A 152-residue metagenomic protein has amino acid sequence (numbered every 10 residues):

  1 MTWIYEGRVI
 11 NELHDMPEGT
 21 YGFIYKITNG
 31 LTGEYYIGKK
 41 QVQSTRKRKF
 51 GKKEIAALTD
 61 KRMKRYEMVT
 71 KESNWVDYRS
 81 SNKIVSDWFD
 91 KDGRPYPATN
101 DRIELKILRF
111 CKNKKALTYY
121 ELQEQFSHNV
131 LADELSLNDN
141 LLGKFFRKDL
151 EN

Functional and structural regions predicted by a protein language model:
M1, Y21, L31-T32, R62 (+5 more regions): A general marker of short, structured functional hotspots
M1-E18, I103, L108-N152: Boundary/linker segments flanking structured domains
M1-K49, E151-N152: GIY-YIG nuclease catalytic motif and its immediate N-terminal context
I10, T28, T59, S73-V76 (+4 more regions): Intrinsic-disorder/low-complexity regions
G22-Y25, Y36-I37, R48-G51, I55 (+2 more regions): Broad hydrophobic/π-residue packing in well-ordered secondary structure
K40-K114: Conserved short loop/helix modules at catalytic or binding sites in compact beta-alpha or helix-hairpin-helix contexts
